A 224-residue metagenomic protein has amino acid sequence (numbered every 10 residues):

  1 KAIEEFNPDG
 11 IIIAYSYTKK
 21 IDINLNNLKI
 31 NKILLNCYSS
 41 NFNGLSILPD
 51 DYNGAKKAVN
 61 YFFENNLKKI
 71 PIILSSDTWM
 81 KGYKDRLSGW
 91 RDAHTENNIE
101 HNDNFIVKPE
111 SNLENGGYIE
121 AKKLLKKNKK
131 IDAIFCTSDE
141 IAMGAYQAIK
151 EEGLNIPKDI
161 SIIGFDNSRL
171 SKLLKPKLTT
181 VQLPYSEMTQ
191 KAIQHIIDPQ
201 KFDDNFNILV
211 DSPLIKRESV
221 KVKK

Functional and structural regions predicted by a protein language model:
K1-K57: Alpha-helical recognition/docking segments in bacterial nutrient-uptake and carbohydrate-utilization systems
I3-Y15, P71-L74, V107, N128-S138 (+1 more regions): Periplasmic-binding protein-like
I21-D22, F42-N43, M80-K81, G144 (+1 more regions): Glycine/Thr-rich phosphate-binding loops of Rossmann-like dinucleotide-binding domains
I47-K57, I73-E120, F135-M143, F165-N167 (+2 more regions): Hinge/beta->alpha junction and helix N-cap segments in small-molecule ligand-binding domains
V59-I70: Glycine-rich phosphate/diphosphate-binding loops that line cofactor/substrate pockets in enzymes
K69, H101-F105, I156-S161: Short acidic capping loops at alpha-helix termini that bridge into adjacent secondary structure
K122-K224: Flexible loop/turn connectors
